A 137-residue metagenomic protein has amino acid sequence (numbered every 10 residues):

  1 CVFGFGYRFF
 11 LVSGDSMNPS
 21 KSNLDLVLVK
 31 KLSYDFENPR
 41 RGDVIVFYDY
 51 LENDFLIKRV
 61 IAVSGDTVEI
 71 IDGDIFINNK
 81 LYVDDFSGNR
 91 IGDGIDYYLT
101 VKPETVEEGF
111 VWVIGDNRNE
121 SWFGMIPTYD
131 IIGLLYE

Functional and structural regions predicted by a protein language model:
F3-L11, N18-E137: Soluble "head" domains of membrane/secretory-pathway proteins
